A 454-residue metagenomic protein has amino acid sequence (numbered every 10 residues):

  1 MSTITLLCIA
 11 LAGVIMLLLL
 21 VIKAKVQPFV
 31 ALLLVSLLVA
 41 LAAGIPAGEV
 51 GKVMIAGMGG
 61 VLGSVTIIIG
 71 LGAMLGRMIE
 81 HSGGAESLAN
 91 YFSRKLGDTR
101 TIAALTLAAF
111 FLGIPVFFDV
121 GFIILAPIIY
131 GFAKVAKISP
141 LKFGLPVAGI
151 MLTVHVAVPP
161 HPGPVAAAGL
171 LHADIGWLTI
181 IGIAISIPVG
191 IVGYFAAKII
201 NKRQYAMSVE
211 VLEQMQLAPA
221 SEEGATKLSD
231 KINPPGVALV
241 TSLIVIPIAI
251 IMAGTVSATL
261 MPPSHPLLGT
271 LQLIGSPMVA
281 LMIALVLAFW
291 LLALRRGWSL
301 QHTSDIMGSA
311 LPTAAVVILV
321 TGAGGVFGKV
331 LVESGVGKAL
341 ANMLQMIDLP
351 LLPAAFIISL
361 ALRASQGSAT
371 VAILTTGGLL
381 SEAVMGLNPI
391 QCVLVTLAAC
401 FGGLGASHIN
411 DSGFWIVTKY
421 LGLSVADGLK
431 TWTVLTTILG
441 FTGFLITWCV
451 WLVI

Functional and structural regions predicted by a protein language model:
M1-A10, L62-I68, F117-G121, A184-S186 (+3 more regions): Structural signature of hydrophobic alpha-helical transmembrane segments
M1-M74, S87, Y91, K95 (+2 more regions): Hydrophobic transmembrane alpha-helices of multi-pass solute/ion transporters
S2-I4, I180-D305: Long, contiguous bundles of hydrophobic transmembrane helices that form the permeation core of multi-pass
L7-V21, L33-L41, I69-M74, A108-L112 (+7 more regions): Hydrophobic core segments of alpha-helical transmembrane domains in multi-pass membrane transport and ion-translocation
A43-I45, E80-A85, K95-T99, F132-F143 (+6 more regions): Juxtamembrane helix-boundary/capping and inter-helix hinge elements in multi-pass membrane proteins
A47-V135, G297-M385: Membrane-embedded alpha-helical segments and adjacent helix-loop junctions characteristic of multi-pass solute
D98-G113, K137-V156, D174-I183, I187 (+3 more regions): Alpha-helical transmembrane segments of multi-pass membrane proteins
W177-T226, F401-I454: Juxtamembrane and boundary regions of transmembrane helices in multi-pass small-molecule transporters and channels
